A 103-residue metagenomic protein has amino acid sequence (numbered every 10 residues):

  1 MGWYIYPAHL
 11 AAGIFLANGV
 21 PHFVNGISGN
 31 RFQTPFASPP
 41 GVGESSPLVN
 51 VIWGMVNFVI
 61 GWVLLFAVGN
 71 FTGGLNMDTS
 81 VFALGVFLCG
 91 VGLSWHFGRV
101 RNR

Functional and structural regions predicted by a protein language model:
M1-R103: Membrane-interface extramembranous regions
